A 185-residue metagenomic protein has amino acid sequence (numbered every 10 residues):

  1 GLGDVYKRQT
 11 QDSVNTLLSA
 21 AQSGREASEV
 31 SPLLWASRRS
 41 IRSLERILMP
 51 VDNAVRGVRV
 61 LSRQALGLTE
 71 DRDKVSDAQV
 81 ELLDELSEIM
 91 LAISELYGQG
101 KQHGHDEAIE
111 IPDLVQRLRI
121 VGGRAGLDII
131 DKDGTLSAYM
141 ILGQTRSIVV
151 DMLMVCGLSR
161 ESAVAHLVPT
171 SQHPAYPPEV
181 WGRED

Functional and structural regions predicted by a protein language model:
L2-Y6: Short, small-residue-biased leader/transition segments that mark boundaries at the very start of proteins
Q11-D12: A conserved active-site cap/scaffold subdomain adjacent to cofactor or substrate pockets
Q22-S40, T69-R72: Conserved catalytic-core motifs characterized by acidic clusters
S43-D185: Soluble C-terminal extramembrane regulatory/interaction domains of multi-pass membrane proteins
